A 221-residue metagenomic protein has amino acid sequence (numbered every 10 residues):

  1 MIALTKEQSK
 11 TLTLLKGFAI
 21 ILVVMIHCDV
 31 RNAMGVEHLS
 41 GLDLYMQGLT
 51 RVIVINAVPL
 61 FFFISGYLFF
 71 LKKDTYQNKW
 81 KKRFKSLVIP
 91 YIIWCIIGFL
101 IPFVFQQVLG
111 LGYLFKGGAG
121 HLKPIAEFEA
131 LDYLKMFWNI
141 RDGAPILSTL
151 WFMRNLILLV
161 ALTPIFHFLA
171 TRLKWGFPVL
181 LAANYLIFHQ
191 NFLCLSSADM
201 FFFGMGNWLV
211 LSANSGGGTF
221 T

Functional and structural regions predicted by a protein language model:
M1-A182: Membrane-cytosol interface segments of multi-pass membrane proteins, especially ER/Golgi lipid-handling enzymes
V58-F70, R154-H167, Y185, Q190-T221: Specific transmembrane alpha-helix
